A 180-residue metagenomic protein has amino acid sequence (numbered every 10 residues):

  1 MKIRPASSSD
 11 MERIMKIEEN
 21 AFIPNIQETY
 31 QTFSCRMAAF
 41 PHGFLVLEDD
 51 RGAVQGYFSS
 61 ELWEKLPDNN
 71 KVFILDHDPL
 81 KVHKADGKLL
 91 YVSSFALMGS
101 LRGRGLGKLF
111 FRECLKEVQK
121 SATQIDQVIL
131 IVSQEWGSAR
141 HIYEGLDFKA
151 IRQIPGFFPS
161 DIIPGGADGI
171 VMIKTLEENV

Functional and structural regions predicted by a protein language model:
M1-I14: A short beta-loop-alpha structural element at the N-terminal edge of CoA-dependent acyl/N-acetyltransferase catalytic
I23-D50, V54-K65, H77-K81: Active-site rim helix/loop that mediates acceptor-substrate recognition in acyltransferases
H42-V46, Y57, S94, I129 (+1 more regions): Short hydrophobic/aromatic beta-strand element in the GNAT-like acyltransferase core that lines or flanks the acyl-donor
S59-S94, G156-G166: Conserved acyl-donor/pantetheine-binding loop and adjacent beta-alpha core of acyl/acetyltransferases and related
L90, F111, V118-Q134: Conserved GNAT acetyl-CoA-binding A-motif
L97, G103-V118, H141, G145: Conserved acetyl-CoA-binding loop-helix of GNAT-fold acetyltransferases
G99-R102, V128-R140, G156-A167: Conserved beta-strand-loop-alpha-helix junction that forms the acyl-donor binding cleft
Y143-Q153: Conserved acetyl-CoA-binding loop of GNAT-fold acetyltransferases
